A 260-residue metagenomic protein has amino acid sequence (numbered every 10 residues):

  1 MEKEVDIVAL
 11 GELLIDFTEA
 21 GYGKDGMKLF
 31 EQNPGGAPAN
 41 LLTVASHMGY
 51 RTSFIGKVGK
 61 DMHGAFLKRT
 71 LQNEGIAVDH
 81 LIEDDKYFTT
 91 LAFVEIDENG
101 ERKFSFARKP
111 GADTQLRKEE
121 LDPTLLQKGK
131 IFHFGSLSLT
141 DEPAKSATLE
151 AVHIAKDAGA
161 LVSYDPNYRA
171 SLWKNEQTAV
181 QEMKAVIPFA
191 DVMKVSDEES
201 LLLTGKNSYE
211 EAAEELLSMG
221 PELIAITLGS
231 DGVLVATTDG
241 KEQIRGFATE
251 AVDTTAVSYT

Functional and structural regions predicted by a protein language model:
M1-A77, E250-V252: Glycine-rich phosphate/adenosyl-contacting loop at the front of the ribokinase-like
M1-V8, H153, Y209-Y259: Conserved phosphate-binding/catalytic region of the ribokinase-like
L13, L137, P166: Active-site metal-binding loops of divalent metal-dependent hydrolases
A45, S196, S258: Short, conserved phosphate/pyrophosphate- and ester-handling motifs at nucleotide-, phospho-/glycolipid
R51-F134: Conserved N-terminal subdomain of the carbohydrate kinase-like
T140-E214, G232-V233: Conserved beta-alpha-beta core of the PfkB/ribokinase-like small-molecule kinase fold
